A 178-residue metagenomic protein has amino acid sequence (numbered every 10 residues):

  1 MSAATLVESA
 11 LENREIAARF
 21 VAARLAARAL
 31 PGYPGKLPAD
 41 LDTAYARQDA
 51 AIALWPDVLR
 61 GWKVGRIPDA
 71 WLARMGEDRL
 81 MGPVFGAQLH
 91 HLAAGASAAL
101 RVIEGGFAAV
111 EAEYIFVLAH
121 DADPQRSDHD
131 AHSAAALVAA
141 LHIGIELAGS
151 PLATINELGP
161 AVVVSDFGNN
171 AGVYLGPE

Functional and structural regions predicted by a protein language model:
A4-E178: Catalytic-core "active-site belt" of small-molecule-metabolizing enzymes, emphasizing His/Asp/Glu-rich regions
